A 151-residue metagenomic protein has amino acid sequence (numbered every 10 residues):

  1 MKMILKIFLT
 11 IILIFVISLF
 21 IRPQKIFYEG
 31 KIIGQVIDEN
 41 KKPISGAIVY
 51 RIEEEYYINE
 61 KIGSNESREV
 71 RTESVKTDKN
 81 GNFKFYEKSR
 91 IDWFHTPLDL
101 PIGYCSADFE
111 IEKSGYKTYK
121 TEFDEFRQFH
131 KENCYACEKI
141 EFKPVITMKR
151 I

Functional and structural regions predicted by a protein language model:
M1-K6: Positively charged n-region of N-terminal signal peptides that target proteins for export
I7-K31, Q35-Y57, Y135-I140, V145 (+1 more regions): Beta-strand-rich domain onsets/edges
I21-R22, T72-V75, L98: Beta-strand-rich interaction surfaces with strong enrichment in secreted/lumenal proteins
Q24-I26, G63-E66, P97-P101: Short consensus segments that form the blades of beta-propeller domains, in both extracellular/periplasmic
Q35, S74-K76, K84-Y86, E122-D124 (+1 more regions): Generic structural detector for well-ordered beta-strands
V36-G46, K76-N80, E112-K117: A short, structured loop/turn motif at beta-sheet edges
I58-S89: Short, acidic Ser/Thr/Gly-rich low-complexity loop/linker segments typical of extracellular and cell-surface proteins
R90-R127: A short, solvent-exposed loop/turn motif at the edges and junctions of modular extracellular/periplasmic domains
